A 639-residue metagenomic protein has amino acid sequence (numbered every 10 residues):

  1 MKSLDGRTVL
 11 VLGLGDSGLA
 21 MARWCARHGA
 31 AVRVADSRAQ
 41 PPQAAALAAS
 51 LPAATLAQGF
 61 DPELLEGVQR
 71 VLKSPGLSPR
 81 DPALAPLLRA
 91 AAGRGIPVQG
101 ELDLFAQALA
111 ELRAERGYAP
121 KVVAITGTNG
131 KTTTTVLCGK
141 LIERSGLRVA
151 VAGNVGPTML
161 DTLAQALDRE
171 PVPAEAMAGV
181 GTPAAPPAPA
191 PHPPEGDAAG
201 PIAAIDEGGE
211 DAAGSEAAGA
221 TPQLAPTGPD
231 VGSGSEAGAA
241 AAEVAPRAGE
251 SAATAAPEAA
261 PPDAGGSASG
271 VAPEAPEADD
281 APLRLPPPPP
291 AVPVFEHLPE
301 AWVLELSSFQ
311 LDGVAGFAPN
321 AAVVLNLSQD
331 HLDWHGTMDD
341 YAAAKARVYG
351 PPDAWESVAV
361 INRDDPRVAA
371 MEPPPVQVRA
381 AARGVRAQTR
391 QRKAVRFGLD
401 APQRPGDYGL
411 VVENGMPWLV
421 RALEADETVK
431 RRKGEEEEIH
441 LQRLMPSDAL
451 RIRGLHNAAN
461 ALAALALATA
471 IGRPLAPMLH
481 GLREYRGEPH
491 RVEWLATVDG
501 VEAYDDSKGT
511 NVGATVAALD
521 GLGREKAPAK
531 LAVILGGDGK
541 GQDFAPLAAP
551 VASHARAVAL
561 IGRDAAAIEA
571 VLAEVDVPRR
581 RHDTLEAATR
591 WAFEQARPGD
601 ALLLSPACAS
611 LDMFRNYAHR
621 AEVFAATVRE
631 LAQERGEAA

Functional and structural regions predicted by a protein language model:
K2-S3, T8, M21-H28, L441-A555 (+1 more regions): Nucleotide phosphate-binding/pyrophosphate-handling subdomain across enzymes that bind or process nucleotide phosphates
L14: Glycine-rich Rossmann-fold phosphate-binding loop(s) that bind the pyrophosphate of adenine dinucleotide cofactors
C25, V71, I125, N154 (+13 more regions): Residue-level signal for inorganic ion chemistry
A26-R27, E66, P79-R363, R367-R390 (+3 more regions): Phosphate-binding loop of NTP-binding sites
A30-L47: NAD(P)-binding Rossmann-fold cofactor-contacting core
D36, A57-F60, Q99-L104, A152-G153 (+4 more regions): Beta-strand->loop->alpha-helix junctions that form or flank phosphate-binding loops in nucleotide-handling enzymes
A44-A45, A545-D600, G636-A639: C-terminal helical cap/extension that packs against the catalytic core of soluble nucleotide-cofactor enzymes
A49-L64: Glycine-rich, highly charged phosphate/nucleotide-binding loops
